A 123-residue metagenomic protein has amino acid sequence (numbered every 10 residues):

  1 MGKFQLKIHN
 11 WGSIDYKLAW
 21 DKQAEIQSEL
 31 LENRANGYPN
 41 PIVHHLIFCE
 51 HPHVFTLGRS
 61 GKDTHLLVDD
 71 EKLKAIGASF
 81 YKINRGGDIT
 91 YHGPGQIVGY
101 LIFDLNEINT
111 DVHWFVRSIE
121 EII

Functional and structural regions predicted by a protein language model:
M1-I122: N-terminal lobe of the biotin/lipoate ligase/transferase fold
